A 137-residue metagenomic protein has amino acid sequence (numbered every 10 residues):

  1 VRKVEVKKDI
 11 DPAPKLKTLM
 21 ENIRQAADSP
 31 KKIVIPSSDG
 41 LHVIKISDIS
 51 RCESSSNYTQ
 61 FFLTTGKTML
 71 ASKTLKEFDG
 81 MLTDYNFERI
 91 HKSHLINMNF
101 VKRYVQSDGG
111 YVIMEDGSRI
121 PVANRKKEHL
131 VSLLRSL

Functional and structural regions predicted by a protein language model:
V1-K7: Receiver (REC) domain switch/output surface
K7-E115, P121: Conserved binding/recognition cores within well-folded domains
K92, K126-K127: A general lysine-centric signal
K127-L137: C-terminal output/interaction extensions
